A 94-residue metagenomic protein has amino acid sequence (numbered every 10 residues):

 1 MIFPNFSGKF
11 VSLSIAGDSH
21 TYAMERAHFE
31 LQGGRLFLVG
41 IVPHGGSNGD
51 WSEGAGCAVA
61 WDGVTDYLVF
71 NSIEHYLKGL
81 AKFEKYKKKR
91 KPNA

Functional and structural regions predicted by a protein language model:
M1-C57: N-terminal recruitment modules of adaptor/scaffold proteins
N48-G54, K78-A81, Y86-K87: A short, polar/proline- and glycine-enriched secondary-structure boundary/capping micro-motif
T65-E84: Short acidic, Gly/Pro-enriched loop/turn segments at secondary-structure junctions
K89-A94: Short acidic DE-rich linear segments
